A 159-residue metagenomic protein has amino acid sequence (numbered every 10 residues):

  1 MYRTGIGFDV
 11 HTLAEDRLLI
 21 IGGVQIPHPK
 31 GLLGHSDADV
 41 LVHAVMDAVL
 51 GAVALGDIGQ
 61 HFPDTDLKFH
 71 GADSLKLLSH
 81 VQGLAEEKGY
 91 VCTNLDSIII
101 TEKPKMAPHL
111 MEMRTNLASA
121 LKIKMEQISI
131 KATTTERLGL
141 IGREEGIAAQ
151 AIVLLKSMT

Functional and structural regions predicted by a protein language model:
M1-M113, L121: RNase III-family endoribonuclease catalytic core
A107-P108, R137-L140: Short active-site-adjacent structural elements
K124-Q127: Short acidic capping loops at alpha-helix termini that bridge into adjacent secondary structure
I130-T134: Pyridoxal 5′-phosphate
I141-T159: C-terminal edge-of-domain segments
